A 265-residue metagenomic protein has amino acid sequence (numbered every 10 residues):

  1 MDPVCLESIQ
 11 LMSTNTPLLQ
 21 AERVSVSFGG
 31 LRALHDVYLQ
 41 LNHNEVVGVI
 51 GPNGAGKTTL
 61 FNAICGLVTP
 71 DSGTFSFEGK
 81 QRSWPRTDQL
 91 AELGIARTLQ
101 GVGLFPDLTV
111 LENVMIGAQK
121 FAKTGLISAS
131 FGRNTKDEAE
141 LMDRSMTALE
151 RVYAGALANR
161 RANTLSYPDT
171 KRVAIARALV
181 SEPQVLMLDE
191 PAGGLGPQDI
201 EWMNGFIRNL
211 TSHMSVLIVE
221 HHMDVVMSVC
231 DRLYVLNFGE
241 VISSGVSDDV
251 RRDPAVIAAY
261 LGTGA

Functional and structural regions predicted by a protein language model:
I50-P52: The feature captures the beta-strand-to-loop junction immediately N-terminal to the Walker
C65: Helix-to-loop junction immediately C-terminal to a conserved catalytic motif
G125-L157, G205: Conserved ABC ATPase "signature" region
E182: Conserved catalytic motifs of ABC-family nucleotide-binding domains
L186-E190: Catalytic Walker B motif of ABC-type/P-loop ATPase nucleotide-binding domains
I200-S212: Helical segment within the ABC ATPase nucleotide-binding domain
